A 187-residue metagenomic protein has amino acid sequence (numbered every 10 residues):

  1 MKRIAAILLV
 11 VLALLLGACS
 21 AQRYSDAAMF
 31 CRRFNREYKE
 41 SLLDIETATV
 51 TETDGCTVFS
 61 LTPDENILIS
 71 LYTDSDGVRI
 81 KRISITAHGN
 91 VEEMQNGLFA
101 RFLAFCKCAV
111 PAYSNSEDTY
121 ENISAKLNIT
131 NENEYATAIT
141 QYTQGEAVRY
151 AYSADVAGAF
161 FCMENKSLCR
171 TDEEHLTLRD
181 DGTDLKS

Functional and structural regions predicted by a protein language model:
M1-A5: Positively charged n-region of N-terminal signal peptides that target proteins for export
V11-L12: Repetitive helical segments and hydrophobic/amphipathic motifs
L15-A18: C-terminal motif of bacterial Sec signal peptides marking the signal peptidase cleavage site
S20-Q22: Bacterial signal peptide processing site
A27-D44, V50: Intrinsically disordered, low-complexity regions enriched in acidic/Ser/Thr/Pro/Gln residues
S41-Y72, N115-A154: A cross-family detector of function-defining hotspots
E65-M94, D155-D184: Intrinsically disordered, low-complexity regulatory segments enriched in Ser/Thr/Pro and charged residues
S75-N131: Long, charged/polar, surface-exposed segments that mediate recognition or autoinhibition
